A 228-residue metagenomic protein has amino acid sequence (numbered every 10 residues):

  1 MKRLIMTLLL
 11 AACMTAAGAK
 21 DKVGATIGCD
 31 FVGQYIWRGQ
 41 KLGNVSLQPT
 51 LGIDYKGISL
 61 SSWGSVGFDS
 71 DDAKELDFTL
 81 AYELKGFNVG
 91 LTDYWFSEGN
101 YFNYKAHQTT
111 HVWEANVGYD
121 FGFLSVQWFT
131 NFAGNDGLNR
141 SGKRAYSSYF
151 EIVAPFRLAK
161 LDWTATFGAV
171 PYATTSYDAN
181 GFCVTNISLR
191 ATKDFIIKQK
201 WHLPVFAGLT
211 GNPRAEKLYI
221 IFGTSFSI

Functional and structural regions predicted by a protein language model:
M1-G24: Cleavable N-terminal export/targeting peptides
A19-G24, G86, A154-T164, T192-V205 (+1 more regions): Short loop/turn motifs that connect adjacent beta-strands in outer-membrane beta-barrel proteins
K20-D54: Outer-membrane beta-barrel initiation region
V23, G43-L47, D72-L76, T109-W113 (+4 more regions): Residues that define the transmembrane beta-barrel architecture of outer-membrane proteins
I27-Y35, G57-F68, V89-Y101, L124-D136 (+2 more regions): Transmembrane beta-strand segments that form the barrel wall of outer-membrane beta-barrel proteins
A106-T174: Detector for outer-membrane/organellar transmembrane beta-barrel domains, recognizing the amphipathic beta-strand
A154, L189, F195, E216-I228: Outer-membrane beta-barrel "beta-signal"
D162-I197: Outer membrane beta-barrel transmembrane domains
